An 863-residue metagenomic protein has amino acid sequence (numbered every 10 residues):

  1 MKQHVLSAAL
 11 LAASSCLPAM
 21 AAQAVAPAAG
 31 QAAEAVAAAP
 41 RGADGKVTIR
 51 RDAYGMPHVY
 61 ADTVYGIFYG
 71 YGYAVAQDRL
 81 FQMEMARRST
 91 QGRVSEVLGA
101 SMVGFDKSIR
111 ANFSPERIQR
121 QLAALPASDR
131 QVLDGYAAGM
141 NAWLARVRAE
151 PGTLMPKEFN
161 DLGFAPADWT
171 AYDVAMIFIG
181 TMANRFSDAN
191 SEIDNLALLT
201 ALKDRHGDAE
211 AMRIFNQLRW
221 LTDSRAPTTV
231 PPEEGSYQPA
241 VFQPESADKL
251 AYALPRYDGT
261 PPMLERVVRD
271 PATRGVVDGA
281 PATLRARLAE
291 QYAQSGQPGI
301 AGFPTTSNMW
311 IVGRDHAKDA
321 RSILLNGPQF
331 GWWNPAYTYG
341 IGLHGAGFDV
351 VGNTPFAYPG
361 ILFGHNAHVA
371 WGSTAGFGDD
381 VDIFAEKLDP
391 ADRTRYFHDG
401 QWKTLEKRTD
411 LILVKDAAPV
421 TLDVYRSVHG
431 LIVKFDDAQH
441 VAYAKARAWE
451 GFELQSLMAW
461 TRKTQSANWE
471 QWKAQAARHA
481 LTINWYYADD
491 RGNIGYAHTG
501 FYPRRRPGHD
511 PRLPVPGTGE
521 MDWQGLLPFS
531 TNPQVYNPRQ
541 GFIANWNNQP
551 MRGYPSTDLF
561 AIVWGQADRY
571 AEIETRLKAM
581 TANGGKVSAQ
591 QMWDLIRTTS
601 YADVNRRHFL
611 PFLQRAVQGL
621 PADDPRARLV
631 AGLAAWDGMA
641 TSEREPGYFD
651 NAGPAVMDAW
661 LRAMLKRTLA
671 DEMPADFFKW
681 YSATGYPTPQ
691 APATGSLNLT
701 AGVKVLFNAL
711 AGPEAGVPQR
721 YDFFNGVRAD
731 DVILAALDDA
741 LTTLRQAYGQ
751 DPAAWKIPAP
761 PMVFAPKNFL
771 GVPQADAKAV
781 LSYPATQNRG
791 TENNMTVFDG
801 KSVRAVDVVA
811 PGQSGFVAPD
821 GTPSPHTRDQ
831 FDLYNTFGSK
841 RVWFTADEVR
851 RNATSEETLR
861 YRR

Functional and structural regions predicted by a protein language model:
M1-A21: Gram-negative bacterial Sec-dependent N-terminal signal peptides
A19-A24, G30-A32: Boundary at the C-terminal end of the N-terminal hydrophobic targeting segment
A29-I323, P328-N334: Substrate-recognition/specificity elements adjacent to catalytic centers across diverse enzyme folds
I67-G70, R117-Q131, A446, L457-K463 (+2 more regions): Second-shell loop/turn segments in exported
V350-T354, G364-H368, S373-G517: Glycine- and hydrophobic-rich flexible loops that cap the catalytic core of alpha/beta enzyme folds
P359, V381, V433, V441 (+2 more regions): Hydrophobic alpha-helical segments
L559-A622, P718-R863: Terminal end segments
G653-L741: Charged, long alpha-helical assembly modules
